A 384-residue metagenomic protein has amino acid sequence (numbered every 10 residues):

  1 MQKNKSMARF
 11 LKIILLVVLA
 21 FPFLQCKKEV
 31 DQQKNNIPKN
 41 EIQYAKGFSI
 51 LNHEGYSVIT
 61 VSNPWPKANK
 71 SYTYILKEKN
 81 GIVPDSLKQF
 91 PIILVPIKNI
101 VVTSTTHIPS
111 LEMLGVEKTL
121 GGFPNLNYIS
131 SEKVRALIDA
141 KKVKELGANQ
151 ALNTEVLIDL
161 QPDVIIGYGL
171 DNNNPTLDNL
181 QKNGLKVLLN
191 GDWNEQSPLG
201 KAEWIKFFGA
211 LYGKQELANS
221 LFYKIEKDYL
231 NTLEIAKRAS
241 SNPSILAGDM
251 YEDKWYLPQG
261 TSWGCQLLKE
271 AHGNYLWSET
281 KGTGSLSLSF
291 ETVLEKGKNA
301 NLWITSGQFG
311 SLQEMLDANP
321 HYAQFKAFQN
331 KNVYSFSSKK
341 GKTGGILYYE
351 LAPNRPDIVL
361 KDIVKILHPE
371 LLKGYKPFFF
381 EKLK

Functional and structural regions predicted by a protein language model:
M1-Q33, I363: Bacterial Sec-dependent N-terminal signal peptides
C26-K384: N-terminal ligand-binding lobe of clamshell/alpha-beta domains
